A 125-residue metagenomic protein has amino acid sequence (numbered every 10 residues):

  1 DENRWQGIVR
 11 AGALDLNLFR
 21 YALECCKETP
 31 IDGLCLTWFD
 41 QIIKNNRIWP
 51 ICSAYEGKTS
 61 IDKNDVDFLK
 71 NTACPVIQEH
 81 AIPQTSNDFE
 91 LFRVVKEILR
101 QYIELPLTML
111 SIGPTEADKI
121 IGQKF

Functional and structural regions predicted by a protein language model:
D1-F125: Non-transmembrane, aqueous-exposed alpha-helical and coiled segments at domain scale
